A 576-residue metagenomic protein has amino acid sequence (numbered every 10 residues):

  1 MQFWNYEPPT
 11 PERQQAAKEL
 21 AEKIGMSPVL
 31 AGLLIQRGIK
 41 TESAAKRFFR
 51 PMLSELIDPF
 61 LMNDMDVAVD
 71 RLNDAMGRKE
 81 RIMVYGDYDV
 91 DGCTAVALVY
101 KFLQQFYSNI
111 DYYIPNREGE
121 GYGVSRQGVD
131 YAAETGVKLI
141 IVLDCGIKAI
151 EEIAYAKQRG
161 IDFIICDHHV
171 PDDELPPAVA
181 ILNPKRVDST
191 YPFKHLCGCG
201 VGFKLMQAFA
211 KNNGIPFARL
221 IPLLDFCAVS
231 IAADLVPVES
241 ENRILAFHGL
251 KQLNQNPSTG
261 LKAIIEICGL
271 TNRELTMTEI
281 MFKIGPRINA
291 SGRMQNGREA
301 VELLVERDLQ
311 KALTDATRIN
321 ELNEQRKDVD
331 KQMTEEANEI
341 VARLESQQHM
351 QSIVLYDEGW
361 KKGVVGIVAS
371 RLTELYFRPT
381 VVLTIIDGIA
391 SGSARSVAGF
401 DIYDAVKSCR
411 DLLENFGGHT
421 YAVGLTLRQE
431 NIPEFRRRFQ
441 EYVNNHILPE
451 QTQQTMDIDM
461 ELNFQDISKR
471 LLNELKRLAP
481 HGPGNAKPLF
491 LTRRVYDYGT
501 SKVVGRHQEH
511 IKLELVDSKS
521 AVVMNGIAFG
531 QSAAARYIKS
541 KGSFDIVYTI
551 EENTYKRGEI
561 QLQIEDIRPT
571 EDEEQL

Functional and structural regions predicted by a protein language model:
Q2, P9-L139, R159-G160, A210-E434 (+2 more regions): Hydrophobic helix-and-loop "lid/oligomerization" segment in the mid-to-C-terminal part of catalytic domains
D74, V170-N183, L515-S520: Acidic-glycine-rich active-site phosphate/pyrophosphate-binding loop
D74-R78, K311-L355, S408-L576: Mid-to-C-terminal polyanion-binding domains and interfaces
L98, E174-I215, L220-A232: Short alpha-helices
Y113, L143, C166-H168, L182-P184 (+1 more regions): Generic beta-sheet signal
E118-E120, A149, H169-E174, D188-T190 (+2 more regions): Short gly/pro/ser/thr-enriched loop/turn and capping motifs at secondary-structure boundaries
A149-I150, D234: Intrinsically disordered, low-complexity regulatory tails of plant transcription factors and co-regulators
E151-Y155, V368, E474: A short acidic, amphipathic alpha-helical/loop segment
